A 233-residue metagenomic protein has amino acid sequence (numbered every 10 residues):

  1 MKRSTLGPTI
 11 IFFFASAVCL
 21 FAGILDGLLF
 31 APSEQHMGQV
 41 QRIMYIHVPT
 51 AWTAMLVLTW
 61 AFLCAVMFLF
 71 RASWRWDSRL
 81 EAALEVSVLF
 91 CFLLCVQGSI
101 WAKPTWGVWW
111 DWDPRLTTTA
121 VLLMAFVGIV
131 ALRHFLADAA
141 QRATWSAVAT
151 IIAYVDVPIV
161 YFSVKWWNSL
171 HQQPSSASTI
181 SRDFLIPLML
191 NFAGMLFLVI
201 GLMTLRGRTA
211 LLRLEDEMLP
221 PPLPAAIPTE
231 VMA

Functional and structural regions predicted by a protein language model:
M1-A233: Polytopic transmembrane helical bundles with strong interfacial aromatic enrichment
